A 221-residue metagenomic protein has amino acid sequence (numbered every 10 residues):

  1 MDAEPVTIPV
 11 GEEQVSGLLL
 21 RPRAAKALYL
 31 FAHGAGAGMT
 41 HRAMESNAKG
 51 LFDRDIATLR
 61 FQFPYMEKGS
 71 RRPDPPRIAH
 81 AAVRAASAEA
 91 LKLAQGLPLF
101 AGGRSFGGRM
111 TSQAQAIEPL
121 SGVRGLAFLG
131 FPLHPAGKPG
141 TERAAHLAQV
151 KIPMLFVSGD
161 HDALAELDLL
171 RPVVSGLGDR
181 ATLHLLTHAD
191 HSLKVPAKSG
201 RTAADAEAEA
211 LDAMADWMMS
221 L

Functional and structural regions predicted by a protein language model:
V6-L99, L193-A203: Serine-hydrolase catalytic machinery in alpha/beta-hydrolase-like enzymes
L59, L177-K194: Catalytic histidine neighborhood in serine/cysteine hydrolases with alpha/beta-hydrolase-type architecture
A101-G103, L129: Short beta-strand immediately N-terminal to the catalytic nucleophile in serine-hydrolase-like folds
G103-T111: Gly/Ala-rich beta-loop-alpha elbow adjacent to hydrolase catalytic centers
S121-L133: A conserved short beta-strand
V150-K151, F156-S158, D162: Short beta-strand/loop motif that positions the catalytic acidic residue of the alpha/beta-hydrolase fold
D160-A165, H191-S192: Acidic catalytic loop of the alpha/beta-hydrolase fold
K198-L221: Catalytic active-site module of serine/aspartate enzymes centered on a nucleophile-bearing elbow/loop
